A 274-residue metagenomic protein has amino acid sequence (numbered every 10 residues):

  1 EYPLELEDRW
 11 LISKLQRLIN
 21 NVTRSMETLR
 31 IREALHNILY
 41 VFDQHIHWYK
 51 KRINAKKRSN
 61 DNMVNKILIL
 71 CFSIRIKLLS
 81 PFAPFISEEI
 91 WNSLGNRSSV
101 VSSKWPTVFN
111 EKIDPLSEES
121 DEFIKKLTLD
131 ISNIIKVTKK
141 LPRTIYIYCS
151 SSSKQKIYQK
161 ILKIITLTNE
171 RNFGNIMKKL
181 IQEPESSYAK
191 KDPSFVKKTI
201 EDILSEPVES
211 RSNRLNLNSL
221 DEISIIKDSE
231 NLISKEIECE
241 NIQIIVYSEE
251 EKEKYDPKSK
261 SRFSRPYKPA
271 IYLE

Functional and structural regions predicted by a protein language model:
E1-T23, Y40, H47-D130: Acidic, turn-prone loop/beta-hairpin segments
E5, I31, R58, R143 (+1 more regions): Intrinsic-disorder/low-complexity, polar/charged segments
M26-E33: Short helix-adjacent coil turns
N37: Contiguous mid-protein beta-loop-alpha structural module that forms a pocket-lining wall or clamp of enzyme active
S98-E274: C-terminal low-complexity, glycine/proline- and small-hydrophobic-enriched intrinsically disordered tails that act as
